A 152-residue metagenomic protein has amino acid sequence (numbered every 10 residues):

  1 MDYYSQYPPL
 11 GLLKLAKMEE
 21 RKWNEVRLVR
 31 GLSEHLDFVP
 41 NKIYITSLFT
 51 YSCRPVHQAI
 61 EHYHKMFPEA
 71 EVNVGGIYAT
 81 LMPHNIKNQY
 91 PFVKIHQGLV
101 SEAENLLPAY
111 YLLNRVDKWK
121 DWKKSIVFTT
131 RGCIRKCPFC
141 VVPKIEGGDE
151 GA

Functional and structural regions predicted by a protein language model:
M1-V93: A short, structured N-terminal alpha-helical element that caps or precedes a catalytic domain
R27-R30, A109-Y110, G151-A152: General structural signal for secondary-structure boundaries
T46, G98, P143: Conserved residues at the C-terminal ends of beta-strands
F49, Y78, L99-S101, C133: Short, flexible active-site-adjacent loop segments at beta-strand->alpha-helix junctions, enriched in small/polar
S52-C53, T80-H84, A103-L107, K136 (+1 more regions): Short catalytic/ligand-binding loop motif for oxyanion handling, primarily in non-cytosolic enzymes, centered on
N88-P91, S101, T130-G132: A short acidic Gly-Thr/Ser loop motif
Q97-W119: A charged, well-structured terminal subsegment
D117-A152: Radical SAM [4Fe-4S] cluster-binding motif and immediate context
